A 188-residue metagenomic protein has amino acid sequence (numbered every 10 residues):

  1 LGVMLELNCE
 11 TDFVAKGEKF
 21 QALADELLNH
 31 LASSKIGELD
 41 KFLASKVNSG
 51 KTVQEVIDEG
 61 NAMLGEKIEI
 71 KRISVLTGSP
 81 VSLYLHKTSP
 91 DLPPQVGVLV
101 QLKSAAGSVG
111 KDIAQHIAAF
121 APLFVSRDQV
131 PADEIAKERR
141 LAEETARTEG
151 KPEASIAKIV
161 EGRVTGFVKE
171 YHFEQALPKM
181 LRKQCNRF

Functional and structural regions predicted by a protein language model:
L1-F188: N-terminal assembly/interaction segments in proteins that build large macromolecular machines
